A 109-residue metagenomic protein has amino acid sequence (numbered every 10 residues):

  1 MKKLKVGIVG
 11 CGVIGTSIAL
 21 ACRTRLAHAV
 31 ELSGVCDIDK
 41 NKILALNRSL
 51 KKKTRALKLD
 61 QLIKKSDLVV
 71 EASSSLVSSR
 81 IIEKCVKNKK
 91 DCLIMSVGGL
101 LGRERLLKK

Functional and structural regions predicted by a protein language model:
M1-S49: N-terminal Rossmann-like dinucleotide-binding module
S17-L20, R80, R105: Generic recognition of short, well-ordered alpha-helical segments
L32-S33, T54, C92: Hydrophobic anchor at the start of a short beta-strand that flanks the dinucleotide cofactor-binding loop
I43, S78-S79, R103-E104: Short, well-ordered alpha-helical microsegments
K53-L59: Conserved SAM-binding strand-loop segment of SAM-dependent methyltransferases
T54, S73-V77, G102: Short secondary-structure boundary/capping elements
L59-L68, A72, L76-V97: Rossmann-fold NAD(P) dinucleotide-binding segment
E83, V97-K109: Rossmann-fold NAD(P)-binding glycine/threonine-rich loop
